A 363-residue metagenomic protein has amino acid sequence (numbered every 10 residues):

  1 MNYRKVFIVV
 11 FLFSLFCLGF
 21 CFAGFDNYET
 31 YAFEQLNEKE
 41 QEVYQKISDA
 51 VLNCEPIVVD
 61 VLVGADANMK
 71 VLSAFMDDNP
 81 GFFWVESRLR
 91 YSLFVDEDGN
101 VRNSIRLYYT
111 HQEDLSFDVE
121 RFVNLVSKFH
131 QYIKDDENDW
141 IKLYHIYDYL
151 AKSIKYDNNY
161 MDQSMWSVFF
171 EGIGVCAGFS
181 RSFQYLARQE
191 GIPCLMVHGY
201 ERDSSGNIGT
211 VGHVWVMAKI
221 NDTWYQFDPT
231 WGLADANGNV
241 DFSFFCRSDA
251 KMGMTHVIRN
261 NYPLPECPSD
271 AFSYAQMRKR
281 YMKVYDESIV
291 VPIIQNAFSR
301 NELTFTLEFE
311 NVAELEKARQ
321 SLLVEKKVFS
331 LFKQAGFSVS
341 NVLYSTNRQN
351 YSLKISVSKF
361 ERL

Functional and structural regions predicted by a protein language model:
M1-N27, I146, C176-G178, S182 (+2 more regions): Gram-positive cell-envelope targeting signals
C21-N124, F298-S299, A313-S321, K326-L363: Linear, non-domain "peripheral" regions
Y44, M69-L72, V119-V126, H130 (+5 more regions): Extracytoplasmic/secreted envelope proteins and their assembly/folding machinery, especially bacterial periplasmic
Y109, E113-V168: Secondary-structure boundary elements
Y109-H111, Y200, W231, F309-N311: A mature extracytoplasmic/lumenal domain signature
E113, M161, F170, G174 (+2 more regions): Conserved active-site-adjacent core of cysteine acyl-enzyme catalytic domains
G178-K251: Hydrophobic/aromatic-rich core segments of domains that either
F242-L363: Low-complexity, Gly/Ser/Thr/Pro-rich intrinsically disordered linker/tail segments
